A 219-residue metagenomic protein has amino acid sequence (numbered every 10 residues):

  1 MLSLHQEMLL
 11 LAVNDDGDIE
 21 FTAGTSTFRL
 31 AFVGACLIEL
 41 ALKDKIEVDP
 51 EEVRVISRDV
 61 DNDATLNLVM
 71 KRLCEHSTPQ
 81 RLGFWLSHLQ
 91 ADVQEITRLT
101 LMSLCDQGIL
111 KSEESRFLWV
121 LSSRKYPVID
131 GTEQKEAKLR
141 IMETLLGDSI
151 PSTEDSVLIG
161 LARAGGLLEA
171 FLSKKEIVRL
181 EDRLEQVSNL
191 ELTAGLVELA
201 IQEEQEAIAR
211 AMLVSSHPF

Functional and structural regions predicted by a protein language model:
M1-V93, Q202-F219: Short, amphipathic alpha-helical interface elements at domain boundaries that mediate macromolecular binding
L37-L40, L104, L158-R163: Short, structured motif recognition centered on aromatic/hydrophobic residues
K45, I109-L110: Short aromatic/hydrophobic-glycine micro-motifs
E51-V53, E114-W119: Short, Lys/Arg-rich nucleic-acid/phosphate-binding segment
S57-D92, I96-R98, D106, W119-V157 (+1 more regions): Short, amphipathic alpha-helical interaction segments positioned at domain boundaries
S103-I109: Amphipathic, coiled-coil-like alpha-helical scaffolding segments used for oligomerization/assembly
K111-S112, E133: A structural motif
P127-F219: Glycine-rich, aromatic-bearing surface loops/beta-hairpins
